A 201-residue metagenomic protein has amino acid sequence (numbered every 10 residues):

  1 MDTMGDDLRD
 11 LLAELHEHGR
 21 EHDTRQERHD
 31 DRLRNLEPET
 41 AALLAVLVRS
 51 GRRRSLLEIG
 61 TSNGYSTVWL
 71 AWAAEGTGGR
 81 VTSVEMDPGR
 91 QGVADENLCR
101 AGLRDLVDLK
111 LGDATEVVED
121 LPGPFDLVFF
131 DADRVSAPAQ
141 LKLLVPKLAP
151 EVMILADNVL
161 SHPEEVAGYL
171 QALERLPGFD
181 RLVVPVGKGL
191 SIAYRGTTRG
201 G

Functional and structural regions predicted by a protein language model:
M1-L127, R134-L155, L160-G201: A short alpha-helical cap/connector motif
